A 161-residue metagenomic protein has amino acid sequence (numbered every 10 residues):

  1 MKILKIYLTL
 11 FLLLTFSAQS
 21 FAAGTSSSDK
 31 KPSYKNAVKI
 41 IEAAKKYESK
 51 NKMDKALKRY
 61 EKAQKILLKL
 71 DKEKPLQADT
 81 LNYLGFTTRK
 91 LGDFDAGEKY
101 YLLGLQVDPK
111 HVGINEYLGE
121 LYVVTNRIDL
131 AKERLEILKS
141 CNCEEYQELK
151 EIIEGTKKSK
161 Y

Functional and structural regions predicted by a protein language model:
T25-P32, K132-Y161: Terminal, low-structured helical/coil segments at or just beyond the last alpha-helical repeat
S49, K90, V124-T125, G155-S159: Register position in tetratricopeptide repeats
E73, V107, L138-C141: Structural marker of alpha-solenoid helical repeat scaffolds
Q77, H111, C143-Y146: Residue-level recognition of tetratricopeptide repeat
